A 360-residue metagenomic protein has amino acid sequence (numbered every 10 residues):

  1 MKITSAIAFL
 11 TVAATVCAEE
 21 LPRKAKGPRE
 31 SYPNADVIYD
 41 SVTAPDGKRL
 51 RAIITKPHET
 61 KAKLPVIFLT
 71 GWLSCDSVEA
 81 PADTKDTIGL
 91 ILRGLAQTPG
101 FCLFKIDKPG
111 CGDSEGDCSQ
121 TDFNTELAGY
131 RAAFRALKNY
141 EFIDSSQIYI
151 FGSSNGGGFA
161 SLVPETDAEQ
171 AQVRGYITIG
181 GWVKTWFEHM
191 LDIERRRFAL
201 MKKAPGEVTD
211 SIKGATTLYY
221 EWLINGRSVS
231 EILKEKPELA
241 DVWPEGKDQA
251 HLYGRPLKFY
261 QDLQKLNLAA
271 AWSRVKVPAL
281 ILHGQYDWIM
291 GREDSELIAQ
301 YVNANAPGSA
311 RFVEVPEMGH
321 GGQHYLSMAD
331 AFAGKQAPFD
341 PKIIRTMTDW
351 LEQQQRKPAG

Functional and structural regions predicted by a protein language model:
L21-A62: N-terminal cap/lid segment of alpha/beta-hydrolase-fold proteins
E59-L95: Short, surface-exposed "cap/lid" segments of acyl-processing enzymes
G89-D113: Conserved alpha/beta-hydrolase
Q120-Y140: Alpha/beta-hydrolase active-site loop
I177-S273: Accessory cap/linker subdomain of secreted extracellular hydrolases
V275, I281-H283, D287: Short beta-strand/loop motif that positions the catalytic acidic residue of the alpha/beta-hydrolase fold
W288-D294: Conserved alpha/beta-hydrolase "acid-adjacent" motif
M318-G321, L326-G360: Catalytic active-site module of serine/aspartate enzymes centered on a nucleophile-bearing elbow/loop
